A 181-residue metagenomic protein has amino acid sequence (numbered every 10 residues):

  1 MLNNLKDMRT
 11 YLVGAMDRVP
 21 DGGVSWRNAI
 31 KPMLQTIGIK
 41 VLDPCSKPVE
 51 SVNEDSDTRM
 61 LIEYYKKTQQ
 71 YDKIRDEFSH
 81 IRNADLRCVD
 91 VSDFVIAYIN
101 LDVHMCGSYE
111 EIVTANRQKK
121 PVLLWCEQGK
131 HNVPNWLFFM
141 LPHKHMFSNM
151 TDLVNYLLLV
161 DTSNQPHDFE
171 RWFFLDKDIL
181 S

Functional and structural regions predicted by a protein language model:
M1-S181: Conserved catalytic or regulatory cores that recognize and/or transform ribose-phosphate-containing ligands
